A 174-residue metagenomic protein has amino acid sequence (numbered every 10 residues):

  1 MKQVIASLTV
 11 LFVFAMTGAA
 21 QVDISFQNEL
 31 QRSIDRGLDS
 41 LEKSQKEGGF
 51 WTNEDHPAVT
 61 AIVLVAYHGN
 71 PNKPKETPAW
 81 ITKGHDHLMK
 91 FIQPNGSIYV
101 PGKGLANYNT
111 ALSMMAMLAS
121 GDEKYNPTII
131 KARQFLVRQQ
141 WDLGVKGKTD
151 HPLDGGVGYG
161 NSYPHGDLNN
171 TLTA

Functional and structural regions predicted by a protein language model:
M1-V4: Positively charged n-region of N-terminal signal peptides that target proteins for export
A6-A15: Bacterial N-terminal signal peptides
M16-T173: Preference for long, amphipathic alpha-helical scaffolds in soluble/luminal domains and all-alpha bundles
